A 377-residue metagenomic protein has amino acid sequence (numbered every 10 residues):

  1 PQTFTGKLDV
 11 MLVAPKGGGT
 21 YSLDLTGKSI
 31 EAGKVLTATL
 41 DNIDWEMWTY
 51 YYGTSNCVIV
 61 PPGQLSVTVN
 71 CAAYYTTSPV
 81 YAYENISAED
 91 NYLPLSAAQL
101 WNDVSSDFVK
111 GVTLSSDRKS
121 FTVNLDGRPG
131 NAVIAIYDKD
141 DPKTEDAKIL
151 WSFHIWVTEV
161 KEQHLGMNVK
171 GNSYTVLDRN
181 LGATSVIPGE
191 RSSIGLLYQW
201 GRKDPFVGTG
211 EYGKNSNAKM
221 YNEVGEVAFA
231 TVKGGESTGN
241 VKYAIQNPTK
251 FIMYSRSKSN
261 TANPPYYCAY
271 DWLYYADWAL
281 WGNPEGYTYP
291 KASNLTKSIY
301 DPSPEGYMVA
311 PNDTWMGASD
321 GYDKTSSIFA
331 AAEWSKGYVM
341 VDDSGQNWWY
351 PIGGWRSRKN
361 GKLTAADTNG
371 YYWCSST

Functional and structural regions predicted by a protein language model:
P1, T5-K7, L25, V35 (+3 more regions): Active-site lining segments that contact anionic ligands and/or coordinate catalytic metals
P1-Q2, T37-L40, S120-V123: Exposed aromatic-hydrophobic patches
P1-S29: Tryptophan-paired
Q2, E31-V35, V60-S66, N70-Y74: Solvent-exposed, conformationally flexible loop/turn segments
G19-L23, L36, I149-F153: Short beta-strand segments
D24-M47: Extracellular beta-sheet/turn segments enriched in Thr/Pro/Gly and aliphatic residues
L40-I59, V160-Q163: Low-complexity, Pro/Thr/Ser/Gly/Ala-rich linker/spacer regions in secreted, extracellular modular proteins
T77, I86-V133, Y137-T144, K148-T377: Conserved positions within compact, well-structured domain cores
